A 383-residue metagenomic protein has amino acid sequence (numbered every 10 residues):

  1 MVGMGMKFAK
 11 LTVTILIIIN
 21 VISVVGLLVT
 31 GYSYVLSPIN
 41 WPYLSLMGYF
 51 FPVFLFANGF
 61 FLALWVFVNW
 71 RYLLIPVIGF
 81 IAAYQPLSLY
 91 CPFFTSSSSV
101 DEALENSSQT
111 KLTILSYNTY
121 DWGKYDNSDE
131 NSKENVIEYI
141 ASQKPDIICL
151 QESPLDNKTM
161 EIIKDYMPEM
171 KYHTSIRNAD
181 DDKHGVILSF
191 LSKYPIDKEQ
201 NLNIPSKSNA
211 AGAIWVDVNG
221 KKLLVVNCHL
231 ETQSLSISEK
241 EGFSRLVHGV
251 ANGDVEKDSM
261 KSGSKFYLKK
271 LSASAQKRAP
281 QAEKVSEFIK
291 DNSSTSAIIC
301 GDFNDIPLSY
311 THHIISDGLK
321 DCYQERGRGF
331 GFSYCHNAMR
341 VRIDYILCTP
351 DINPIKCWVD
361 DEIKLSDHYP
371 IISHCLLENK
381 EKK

Functional and structural regions predicted by a protein language model:
V2-D165, A179-L188, A282-E283, E378-K383: N-terminal, active-site-proximal structural segment of metallo-dependent hydrolase catalytic domains
T12-L27, Y32-L64, L74-I75, N201-L202 (+2 more regions): Metal-dependent phosphoester-hydrolase catalytic domains
F80-Q109, I147, Q151-V247, W358-E362: Structured beta-strand-rich core segments of catalytic domains in phosphoester-bond hydrolases
S116-K133, S234-S274: Acidic/histidine-rich helix-loop elements that form or flank divalent-metal/phosphate-binding sites at the catalytic
Y117-T119, E152-S153, L230, D302-F303 (+1 more regions): Active-site metal-binding loops of divalent metal-dependent hydrolases
D121-Y125, L155-K158, D180-G185, S208 (+4 more regions): Active-site environment of divalent metal-dependent phosphoester hydrolases
N131-N135, K171-S175, E199-L202, N209-G212 (+2 more regions): N-terminal post-signal-peptidase region of extra-cytosolic proteins
K144, K193-P195, S293, D351: Residue-level detector of structured alpha->beta connecting loops
